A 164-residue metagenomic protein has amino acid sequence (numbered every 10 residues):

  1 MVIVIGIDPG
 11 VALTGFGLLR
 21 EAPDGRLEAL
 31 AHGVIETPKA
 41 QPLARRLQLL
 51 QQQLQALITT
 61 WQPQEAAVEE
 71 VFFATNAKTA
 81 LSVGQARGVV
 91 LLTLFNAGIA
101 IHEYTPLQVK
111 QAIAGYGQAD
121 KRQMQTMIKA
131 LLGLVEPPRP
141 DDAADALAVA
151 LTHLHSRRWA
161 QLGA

Functional and structural regions predicted by a protein language model:
M1-A164: Phosphate- and other anionic-substrate recognition elements at nucleic-acid/protein interfaces
